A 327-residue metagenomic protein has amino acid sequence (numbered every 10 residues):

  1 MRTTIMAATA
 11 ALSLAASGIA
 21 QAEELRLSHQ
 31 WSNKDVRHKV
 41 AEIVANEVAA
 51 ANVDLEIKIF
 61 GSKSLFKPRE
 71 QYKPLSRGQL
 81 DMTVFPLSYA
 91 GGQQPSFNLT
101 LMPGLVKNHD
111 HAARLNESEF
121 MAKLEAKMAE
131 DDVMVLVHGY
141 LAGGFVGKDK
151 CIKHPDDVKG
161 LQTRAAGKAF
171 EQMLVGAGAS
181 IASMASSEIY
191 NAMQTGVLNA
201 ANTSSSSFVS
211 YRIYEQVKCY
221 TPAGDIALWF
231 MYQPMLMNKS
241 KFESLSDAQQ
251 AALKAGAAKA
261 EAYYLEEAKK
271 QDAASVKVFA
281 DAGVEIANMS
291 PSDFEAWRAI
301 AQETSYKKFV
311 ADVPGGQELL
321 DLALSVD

Functional and structural regions predicted by a protein language model:
M1-T4: Positively charged n-region of N-terminal signal peptides that target proteins for export
A7-A15: Bacterial N-terminal signal peptides
S17-A22: Sec/Tat signal peptide C-region and signal peptidase I cleavage site
E23-H111, E119-D327: N-terminal secretory/targeting leader peptides
